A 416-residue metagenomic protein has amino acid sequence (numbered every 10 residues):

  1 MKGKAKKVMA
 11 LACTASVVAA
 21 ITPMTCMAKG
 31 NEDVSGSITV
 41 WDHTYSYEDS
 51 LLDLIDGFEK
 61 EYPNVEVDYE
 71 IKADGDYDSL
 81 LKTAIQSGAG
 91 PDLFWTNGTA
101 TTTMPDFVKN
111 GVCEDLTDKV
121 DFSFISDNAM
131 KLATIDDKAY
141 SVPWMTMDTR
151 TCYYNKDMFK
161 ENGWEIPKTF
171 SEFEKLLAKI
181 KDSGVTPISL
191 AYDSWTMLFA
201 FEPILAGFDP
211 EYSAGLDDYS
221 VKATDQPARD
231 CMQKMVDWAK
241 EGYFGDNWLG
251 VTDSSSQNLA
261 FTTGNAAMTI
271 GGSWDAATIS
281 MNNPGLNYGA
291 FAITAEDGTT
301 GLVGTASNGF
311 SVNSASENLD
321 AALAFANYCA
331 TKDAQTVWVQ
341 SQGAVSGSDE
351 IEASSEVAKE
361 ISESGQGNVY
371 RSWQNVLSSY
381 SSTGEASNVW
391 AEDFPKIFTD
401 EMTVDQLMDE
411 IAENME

Functional and structural regions predicted by a protein language model:
G30, G98-R150, E174, A200 (+4 more regions): Hinge/lid segment of periplasmic solute-binding proteins
I55, K234-N318: Extracytoplasmic/periplasmic substrate-binding proteins
G57-D127, K131-L132, D157, E161-N162 (+2 more regions): Extracytoplasmic "Venus flytrap"/periplasmic binding protein-like
A84, D92, T117, F122-D157 (+3 more regions): A structural signal for short loop-to-beta-strand junctions that line the ligand-binding cleft of periplasmic/secreted
M104-K109, A129-I166, Y192-D217, G304-N313 (+2 more regions): Periplasmic solute-binding protein
E114-S126, Y192, F208-D230, M281-N282 (+4 more regions): Short, solvent-exposed loop/beta-turn-alpha elements that line the ligand-binding surface or hinge of extracytoplasmic
K179, D218-L249: Glycine-centered hinge/linker elements that transmit conformational signals in sensory and ligand-binding systems
A344-V345, S362-E416: C-terminal capping/gating helix-and-loop segments adjacent to ligand/active sites or protein-protein/ligand interfaces
